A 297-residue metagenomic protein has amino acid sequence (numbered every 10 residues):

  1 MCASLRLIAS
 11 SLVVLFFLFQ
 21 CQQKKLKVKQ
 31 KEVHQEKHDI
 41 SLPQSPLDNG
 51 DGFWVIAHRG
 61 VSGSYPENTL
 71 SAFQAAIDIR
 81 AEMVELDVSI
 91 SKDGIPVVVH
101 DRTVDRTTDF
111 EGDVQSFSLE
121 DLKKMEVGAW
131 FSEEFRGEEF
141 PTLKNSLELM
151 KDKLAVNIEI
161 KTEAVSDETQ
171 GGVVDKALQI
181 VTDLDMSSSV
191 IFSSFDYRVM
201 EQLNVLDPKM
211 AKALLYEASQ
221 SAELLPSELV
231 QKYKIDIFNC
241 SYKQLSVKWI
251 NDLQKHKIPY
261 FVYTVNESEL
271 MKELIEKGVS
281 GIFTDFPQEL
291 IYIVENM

Functional and structural regions predicted by a protein language model:
M1-I8: Bacterial N-terminal signal peptides that target proteins for export
V13-Q20: Hydrophobic h-region of N-terminal signal peptides that target proteins for export in Gram-negative bacteria
C21-M297: Phosphate-group recognition and catalysis centered on beta-loop-alpha active-site segments
